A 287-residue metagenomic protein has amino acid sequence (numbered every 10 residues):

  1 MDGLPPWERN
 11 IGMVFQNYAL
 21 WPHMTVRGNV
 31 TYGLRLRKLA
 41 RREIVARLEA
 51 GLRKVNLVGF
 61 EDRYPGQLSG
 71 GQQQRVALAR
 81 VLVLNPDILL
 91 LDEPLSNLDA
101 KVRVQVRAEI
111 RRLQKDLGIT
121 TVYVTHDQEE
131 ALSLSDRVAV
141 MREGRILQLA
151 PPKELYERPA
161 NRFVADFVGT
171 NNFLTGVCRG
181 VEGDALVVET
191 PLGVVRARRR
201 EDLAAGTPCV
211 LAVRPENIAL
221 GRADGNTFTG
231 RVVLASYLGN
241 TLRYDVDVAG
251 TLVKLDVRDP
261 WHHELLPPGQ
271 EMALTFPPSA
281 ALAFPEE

Functional and structural regions predicted by a protein language model:
P5, P159, F167-V168, R222 (+1 more regions): Short, flexible helix/strand-to-coil boundary loops that buttress conserved ligand/catalytic motifs in alpha/beta
P6-G12, Q16, L20-F163: ABC ATPase nucleotide-binding domains
E8, D92, G118, T170 (+2 more regions): A structure-centric signal for secondary-structure junctions around beta-strands
G12, G33, G59, G70-G71 (+9 more regions): Glycine-centered flexibility sites
P151-R179, G183: ABC transporter nucleotide-binding domain
N171, V181-E287: Non-catalytic connector elements of ABC transporters
